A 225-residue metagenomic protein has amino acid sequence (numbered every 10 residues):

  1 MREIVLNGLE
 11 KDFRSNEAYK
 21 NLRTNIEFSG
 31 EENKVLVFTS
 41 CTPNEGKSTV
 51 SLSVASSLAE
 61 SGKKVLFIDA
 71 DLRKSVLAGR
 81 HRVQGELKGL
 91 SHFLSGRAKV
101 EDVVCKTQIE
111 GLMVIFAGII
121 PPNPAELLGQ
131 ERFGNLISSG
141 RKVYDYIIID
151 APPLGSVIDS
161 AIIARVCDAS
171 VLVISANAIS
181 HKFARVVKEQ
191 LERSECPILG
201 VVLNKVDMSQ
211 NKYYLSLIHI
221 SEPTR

Functional and structural regions predicted by a protein language model:
M1-L217, S221, R225: P-loop NTP-binding module
